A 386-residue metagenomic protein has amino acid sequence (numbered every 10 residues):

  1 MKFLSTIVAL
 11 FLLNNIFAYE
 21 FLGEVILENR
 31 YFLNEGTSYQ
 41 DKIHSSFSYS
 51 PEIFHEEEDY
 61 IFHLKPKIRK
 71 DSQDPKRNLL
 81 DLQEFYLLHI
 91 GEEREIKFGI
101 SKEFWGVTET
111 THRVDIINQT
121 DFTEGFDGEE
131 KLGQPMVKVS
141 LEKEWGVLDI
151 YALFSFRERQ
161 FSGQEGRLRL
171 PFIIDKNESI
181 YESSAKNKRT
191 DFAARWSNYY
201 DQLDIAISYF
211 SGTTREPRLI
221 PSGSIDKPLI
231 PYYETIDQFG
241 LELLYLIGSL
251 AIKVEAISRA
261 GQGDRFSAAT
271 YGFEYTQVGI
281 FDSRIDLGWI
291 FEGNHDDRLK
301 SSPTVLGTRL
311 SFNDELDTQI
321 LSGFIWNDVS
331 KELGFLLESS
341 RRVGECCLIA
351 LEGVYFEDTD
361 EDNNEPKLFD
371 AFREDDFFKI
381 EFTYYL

Functional and structural regions predicted by a protein language model:
V25-Y31, L64-I68, F98-I100, I150-F154 (+6 more regions): Transmembrane beta-barrel strands of outer-membrane/channel proteins
L33-K42, Q73-D81, E109-D115, F161-R167 (+6 more regions): Outer-membrane beta-barrel translocator domains and adjoining extracellular loop/strand segments of Gram-negative
Y39-F47, N78-Q83, K131-P135, E142 (+7 more regions): Residues that define the transmembrane beta-barrel architecture of outer-membrane proteins
Y49-H55, E84-H89, V137-L141, A194-N198 (+5 more regions): Residues on the lipid-exposed face of transmembrane beta-strands in outer-membrane beta-barrel proteins
F54-R167, D201, D358: Outer membrane beta-barrel
E58-H63, E93-I96, W145-L148, Q202-I205 (+4 more regions): Repeated loop/turn-to-beta-strand initiation elements of outer-membrane beta-barrel proteins
I247-N327: Detector for outer-membrane/organellar transmembrane beta-barrel domains, recognizing the amphipathic beta-strand
F273, Y355, F372-L386: Outer-membrane beta-barrel "beta-signal"
